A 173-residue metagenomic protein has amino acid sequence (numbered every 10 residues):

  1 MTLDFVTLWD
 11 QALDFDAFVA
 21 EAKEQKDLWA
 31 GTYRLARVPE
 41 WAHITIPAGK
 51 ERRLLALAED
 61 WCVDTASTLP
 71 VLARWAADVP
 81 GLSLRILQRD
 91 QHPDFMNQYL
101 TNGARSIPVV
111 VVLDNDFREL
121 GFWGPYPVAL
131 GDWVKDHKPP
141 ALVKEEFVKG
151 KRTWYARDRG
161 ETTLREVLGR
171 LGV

Functional and structural regions predicted by a protein language model:
M1-R53, S67, R74-S83, M96-S106 (+1 more regions): Non-globular targeting/processing and membrane-anchoring segments
R53-E59: Short glycine-rich or small-residue beta-strand-to-loop segments that form or flank ligand, phosphate, metal/Fe-S
E59, R89, N115: Residues immediately flanking
D60-S67: Conserved redox-active cysteine motifs that mediate thiol-disulfide chemistry, especially di-cysteine Cys-X(1-2)-Cys
R85-L87: General small-molecule cofactor/ligand-binding pocket signal
H92: SAM cofactor-binding core of SAM-dependent methyltransferases, primarily the Rossmann-like beta-alpha-beta module
